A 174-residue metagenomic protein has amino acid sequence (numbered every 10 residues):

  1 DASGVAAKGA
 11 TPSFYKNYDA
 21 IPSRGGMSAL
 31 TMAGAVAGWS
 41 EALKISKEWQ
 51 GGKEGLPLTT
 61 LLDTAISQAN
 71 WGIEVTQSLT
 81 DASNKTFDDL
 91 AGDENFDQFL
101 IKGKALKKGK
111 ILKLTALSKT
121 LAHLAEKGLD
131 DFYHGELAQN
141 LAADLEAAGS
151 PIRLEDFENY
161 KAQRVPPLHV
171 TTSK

Functional and structural regions predicted by a protein language model:
D1-G128, F132-H134, A138-S173: Noncatalytic scaffold domains of N-terminal-nucleophile
